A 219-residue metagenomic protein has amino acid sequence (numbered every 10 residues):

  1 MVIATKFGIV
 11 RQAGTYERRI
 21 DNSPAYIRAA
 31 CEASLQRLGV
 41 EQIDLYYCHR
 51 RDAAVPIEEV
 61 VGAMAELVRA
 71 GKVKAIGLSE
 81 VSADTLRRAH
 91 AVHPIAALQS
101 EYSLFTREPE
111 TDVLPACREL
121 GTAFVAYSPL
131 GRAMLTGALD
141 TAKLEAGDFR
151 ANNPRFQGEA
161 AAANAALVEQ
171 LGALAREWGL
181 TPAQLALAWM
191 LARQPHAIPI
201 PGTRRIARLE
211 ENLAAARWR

Functional and structural regions predicted by a protein language model:
M1, T5, E41-L45, K74-A75 (+2 more regions): Short acidic capping loops at alpha-helix termini that bridge into adjacent secondary structure
A4-R18, Q42, Y47: N-terminal small/glycine-rich loop or linker at the start of catalytic domains across soluble metabolic enzymes
Q12-R19, T141-G147: Short, glycine- and charge-enriched coil/turn segments that flank and shape catalytic ligand pockets
A13-R28, H49-A54: Active-site mouth loops of central-metabolism enzymes
N22-L38, S82-R88: Short, acidic/polar
L35-A53: Active-site groove signature of glycoside hydrolases
R51-R219: Beta/alpha (TIM)-barrel catalytic core signal, keyed to glycine-rich beta->alpha loops juxtaposed to Asp/Glu that bind
